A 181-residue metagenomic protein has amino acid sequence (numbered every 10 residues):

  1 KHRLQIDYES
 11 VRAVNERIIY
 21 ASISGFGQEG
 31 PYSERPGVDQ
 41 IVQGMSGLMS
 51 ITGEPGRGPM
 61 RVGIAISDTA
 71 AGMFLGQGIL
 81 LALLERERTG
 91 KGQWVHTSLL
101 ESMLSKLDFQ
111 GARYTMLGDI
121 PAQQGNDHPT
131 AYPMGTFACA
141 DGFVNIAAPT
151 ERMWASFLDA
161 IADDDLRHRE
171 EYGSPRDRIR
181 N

Functional and structural regions predicted by a protein language model:
K1-K91: N-terminal helix-loop segment corresponding to the beta1-alpha1 unit of nucleotide/adenylate-binding folds
R3-I6, L81, P121-A122, N126-D127 (+2 more regions): A short helix-breaking turn/cap at a secondary-structure junction
Y8, G92-W94, M134-T136: Short, acidic/polar N-cap/turn motifs at the starts of alpha helices
Q28, G56-I66, E87-M103, A122-P129 (+1 more regions): Conserved Rossmann-fold dehydrogenase catalytic segment
M60, M73, S105, A131 (+2 more regions): Electropositive phosphate-/nucleotide-binding environments in soluble metabolic enzymes
G72-G92, S105-G118, L158-R169: Oxidoreductase and adenylate-handling cofactor-binding alpha/beta cores
Y132-N181: Aromatic-enriched alpha-helical interface/lid elements that frame and gate functional surfaces
